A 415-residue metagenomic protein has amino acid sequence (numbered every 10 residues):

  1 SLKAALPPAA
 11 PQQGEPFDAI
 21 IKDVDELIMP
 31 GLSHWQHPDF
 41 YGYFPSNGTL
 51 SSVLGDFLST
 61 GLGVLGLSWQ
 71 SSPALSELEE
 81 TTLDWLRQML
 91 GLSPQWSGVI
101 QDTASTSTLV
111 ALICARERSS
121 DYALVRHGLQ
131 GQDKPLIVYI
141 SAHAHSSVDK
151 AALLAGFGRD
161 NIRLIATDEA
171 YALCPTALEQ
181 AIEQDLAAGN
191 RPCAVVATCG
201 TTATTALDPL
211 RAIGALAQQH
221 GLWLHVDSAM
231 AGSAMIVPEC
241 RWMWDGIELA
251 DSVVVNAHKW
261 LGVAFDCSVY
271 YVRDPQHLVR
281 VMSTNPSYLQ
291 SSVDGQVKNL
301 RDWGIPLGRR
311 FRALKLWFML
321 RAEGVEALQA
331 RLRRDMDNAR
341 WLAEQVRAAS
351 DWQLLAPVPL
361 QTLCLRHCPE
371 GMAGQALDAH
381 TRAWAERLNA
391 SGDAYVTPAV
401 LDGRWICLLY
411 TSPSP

Functional and structural regions predicted by a protein language model:
S1-Q95, E386, A390, A394: N-terminal entrance/gating region of PLP-dependent enzymes' catalytic architecture
T103, S107-V279: Conserved PLP-enzyme active-site core in the AAT-like
A152, A217, V346-R347, L388-N389: A generic structural signal for well-ordered alpha-helical segments
R211-A215, W341, A383: Alpha-helical scaffolding segments of alpha/beta enzyme cores, especially the outer helices of TIM-barrel or partial
D245-S350: Active-site C-terminal subdomain of aminotransferase-like
L354-L388: Conserved PLP-binding catalytic core of the aspartate aminotransferase-like
P357, T362, A390-L408: Conserved PLP cofactor-binding pocket of PLP-dependent enzymes
Y410-P415: Conserved small/polar residues in nucleotide/adenosyl-binding loops
